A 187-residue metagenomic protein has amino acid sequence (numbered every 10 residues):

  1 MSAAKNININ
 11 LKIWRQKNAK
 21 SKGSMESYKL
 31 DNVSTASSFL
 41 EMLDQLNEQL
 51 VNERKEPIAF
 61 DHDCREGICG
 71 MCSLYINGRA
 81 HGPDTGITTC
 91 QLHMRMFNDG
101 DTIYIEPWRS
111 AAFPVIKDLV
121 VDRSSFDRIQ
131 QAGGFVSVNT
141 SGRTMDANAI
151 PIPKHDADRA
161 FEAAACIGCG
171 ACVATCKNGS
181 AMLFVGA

Functional and structural regions predicted by a protein language model:
M1-A187: Signature of N-terminal electron-transfer/Fe-S-associated modules in redox systems
